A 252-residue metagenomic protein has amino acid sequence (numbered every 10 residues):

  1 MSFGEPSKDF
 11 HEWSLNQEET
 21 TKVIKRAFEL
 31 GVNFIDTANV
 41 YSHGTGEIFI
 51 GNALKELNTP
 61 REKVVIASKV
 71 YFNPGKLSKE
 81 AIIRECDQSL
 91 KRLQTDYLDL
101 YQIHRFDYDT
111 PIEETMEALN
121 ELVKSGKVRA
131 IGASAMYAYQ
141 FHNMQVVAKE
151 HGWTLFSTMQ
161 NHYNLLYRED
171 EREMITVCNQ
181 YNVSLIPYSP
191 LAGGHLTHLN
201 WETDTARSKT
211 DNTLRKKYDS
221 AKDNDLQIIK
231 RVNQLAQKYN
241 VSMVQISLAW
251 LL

Functional and structural regions predicted by a protein language model:
M1, A38-V40, K69-N73, I103-F106 (+3 more regions): Active-site beta-loop-alpha junctions enriched in small/polar residues
M1-V64, K124: N-terminal binding-site loop/beta-alpha segment at the start of enzyme catalytic domains that lines or forms
S2-E18, V70-I83, H104-D109: Active-site mouth loops of central-metabolism enzymes
W13-A27, L77-L93, F141-V146: Short, acidic/polar
E29, G51-K63, L90-Q94, N120-V123 (+1 more regions): Acidic (Asp/Glu)-rich catalytic clusters
I35, L98, I131: Glycine-centered flexible beta-alpha turn that most often forms the glycine-rich phosphate-binding loop
L90-P111: Active-site groove signature of glycoside hydrolases
T110-L252: Beta/alpha (TIM)-barrel catalytic core signal, keyed to glycine-rich beta->alpha loops juxtaposed to Asp/Glu that bind
